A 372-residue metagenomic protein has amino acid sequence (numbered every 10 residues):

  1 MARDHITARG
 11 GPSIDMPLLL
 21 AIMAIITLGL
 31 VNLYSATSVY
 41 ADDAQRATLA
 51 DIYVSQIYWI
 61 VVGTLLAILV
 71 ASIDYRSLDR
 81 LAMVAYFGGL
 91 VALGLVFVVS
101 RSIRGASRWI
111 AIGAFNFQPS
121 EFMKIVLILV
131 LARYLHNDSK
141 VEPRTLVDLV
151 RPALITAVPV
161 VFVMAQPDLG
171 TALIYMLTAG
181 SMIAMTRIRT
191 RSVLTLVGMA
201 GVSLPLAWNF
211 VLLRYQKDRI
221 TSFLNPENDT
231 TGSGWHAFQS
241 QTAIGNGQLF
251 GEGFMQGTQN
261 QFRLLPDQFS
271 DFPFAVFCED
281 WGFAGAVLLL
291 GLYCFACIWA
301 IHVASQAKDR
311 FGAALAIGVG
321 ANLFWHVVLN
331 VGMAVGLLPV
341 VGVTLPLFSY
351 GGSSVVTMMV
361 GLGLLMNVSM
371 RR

Functional and structural regions predicted by a protein language model:
M1-D4, A8, L329-R372: A juxtamembrane structural motif centered on a specific transmembrane helix
M1-L19, S35, Q45: Flexible extramembrane loops and terminal tails that flank transmembrane helices in small membrane-associated subunits
L19-T27, V31-S35, D42-H236, A275-V335 (+1 more regions): Hydrophobic alpha-helical transmembrane segments of multi-pass inner membrane proteins, especially in bacterial systems
G113-M123, A165-P167, Q248-E252, V340-T357: Glycine/serine-rich anion-binding loops at beta->alpha junctions that coordinate negatively charged ligand groups
D168-L173, E252-G257, Q268-S270, V287 (+3 more regions): Transmembrane helix boundary and interhelical junction motifs in multipass membrane proteins
A243-N246: Glycine-rich, acidic and aromatic/proline-enriched surface loops and short helix-turn segments that act as binding
Q248-A284, A304-A307, F311: Long extracytoplasmic/lumenal interhelical loops at the membrane interface of multi-pass membrane proteins
